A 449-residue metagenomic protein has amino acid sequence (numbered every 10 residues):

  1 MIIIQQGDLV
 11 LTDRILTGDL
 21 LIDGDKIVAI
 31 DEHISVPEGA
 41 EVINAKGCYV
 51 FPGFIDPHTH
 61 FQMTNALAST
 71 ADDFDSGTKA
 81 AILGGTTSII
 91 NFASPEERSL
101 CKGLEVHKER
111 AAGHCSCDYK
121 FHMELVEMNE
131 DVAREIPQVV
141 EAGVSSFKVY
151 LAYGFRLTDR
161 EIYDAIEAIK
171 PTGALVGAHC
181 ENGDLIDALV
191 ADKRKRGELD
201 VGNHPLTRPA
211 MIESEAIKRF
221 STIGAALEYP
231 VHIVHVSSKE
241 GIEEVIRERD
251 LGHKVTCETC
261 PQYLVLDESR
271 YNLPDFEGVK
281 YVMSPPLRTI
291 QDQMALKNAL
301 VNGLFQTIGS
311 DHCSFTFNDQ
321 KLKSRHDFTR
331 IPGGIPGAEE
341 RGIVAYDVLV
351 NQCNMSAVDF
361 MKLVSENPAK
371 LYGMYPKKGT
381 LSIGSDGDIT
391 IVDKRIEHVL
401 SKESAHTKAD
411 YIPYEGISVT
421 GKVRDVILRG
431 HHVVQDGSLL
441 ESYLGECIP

Functional and structural regions predicted by a protein language model:
M1-I3, D8-P52: Histidine-rich, glycine-flanked metal-binding segment
G7, L20, D25, G47 (+15 more regions): Divalent metal-coordination and catalytic microenvironments
G7, L322-D327, I383-I448: C-terminal cap of metal-dependent C-N hydrolases
A45-H114, D131: Metal-associated gating/positioning segment near the N- to mid-region
R110-L125: A glycine-rich helix N-cap at a beta->alpha junction
R134-I308, S324: Histidine/acidic residue-rich metal-binding segments in metalloenzymes
E198-E228, N302, T307-I308, S314-K394: His/Asp/Glu-enriched, well-ordered alpha-helical/loop segment that forms or immediately abuts the divalent-metal
P205, K280-M283, H326-P332, A409-P413: Short beta-alpha connecting loops at secondary-structure transitions that line or flank enzyme active sites
